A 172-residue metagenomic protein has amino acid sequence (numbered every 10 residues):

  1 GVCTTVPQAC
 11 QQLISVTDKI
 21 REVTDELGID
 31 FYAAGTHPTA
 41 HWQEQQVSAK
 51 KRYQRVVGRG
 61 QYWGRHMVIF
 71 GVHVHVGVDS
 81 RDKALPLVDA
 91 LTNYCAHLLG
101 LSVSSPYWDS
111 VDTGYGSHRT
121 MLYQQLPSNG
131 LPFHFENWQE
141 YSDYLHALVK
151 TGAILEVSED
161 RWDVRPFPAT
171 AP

Functional and structural regions predicted by a protein language model:
G1-F70, W162, P172: Terminal catalytic/cofactor-binding subdomain
I14-G28, G71, R119-N137: Short, charge-rich amphipathic segments
A49, G77-A171: Loop-rich catalytic cores of soluble enzymes, especially ATP-dependent carboxylate-amine ligases and other
V74: An acidic/histidine-cluster motif and surrounding catalytic segment that typifies divalent-metal-assisted enzyme active
